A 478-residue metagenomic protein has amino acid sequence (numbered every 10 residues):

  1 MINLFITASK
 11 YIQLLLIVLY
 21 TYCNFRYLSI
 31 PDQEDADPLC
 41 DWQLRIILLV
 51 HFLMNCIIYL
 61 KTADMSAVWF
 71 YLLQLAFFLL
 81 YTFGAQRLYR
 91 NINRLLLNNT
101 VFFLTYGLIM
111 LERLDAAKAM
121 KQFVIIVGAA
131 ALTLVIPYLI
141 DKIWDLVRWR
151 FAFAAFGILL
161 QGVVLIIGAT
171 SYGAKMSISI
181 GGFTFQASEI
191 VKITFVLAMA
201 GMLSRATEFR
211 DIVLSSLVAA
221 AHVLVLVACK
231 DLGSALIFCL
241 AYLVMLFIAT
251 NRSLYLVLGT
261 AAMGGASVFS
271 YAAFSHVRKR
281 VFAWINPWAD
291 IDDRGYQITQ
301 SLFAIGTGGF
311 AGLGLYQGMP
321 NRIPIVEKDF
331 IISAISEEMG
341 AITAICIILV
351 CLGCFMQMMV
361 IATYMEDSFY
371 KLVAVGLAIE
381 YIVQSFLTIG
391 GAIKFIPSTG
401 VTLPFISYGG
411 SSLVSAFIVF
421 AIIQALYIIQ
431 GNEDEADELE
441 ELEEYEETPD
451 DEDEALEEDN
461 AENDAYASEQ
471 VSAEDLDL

Functional and structural regions predicted by a protein language model:
M1-I17: Hydrophobic transmembrane alpha-helical segments in integral membrane proteins
Y22-L39: Membrane-interface helix-loop junction between the first two transmembrane segments
A36, D211, V326-A334, K371 (+1 more regions): Membrane-interface alpha-helices at helix entry/exit sites of multi-pass transporters
D64-D293, S333-G391, I418, I422 (+2 more regions): Hydrophobic alpha-helical transmembrane segments of multi-pass inner membrane proteins, especially in bacterial systems
S179, S216, D293, Q297 (+2 more regions): Juxtamembrane loop-helix boundary motifs flanking transmembrane segments in multi-pass membrane proteins
I305-I342, A362-M365, F369: Long extracytoplasmic/lumenal interhelical loops at the membrane interface of multi-pass membrane proteins
K394-E435: Transmembrane alpha-helices of multi-pass inner-membrane enzymes
